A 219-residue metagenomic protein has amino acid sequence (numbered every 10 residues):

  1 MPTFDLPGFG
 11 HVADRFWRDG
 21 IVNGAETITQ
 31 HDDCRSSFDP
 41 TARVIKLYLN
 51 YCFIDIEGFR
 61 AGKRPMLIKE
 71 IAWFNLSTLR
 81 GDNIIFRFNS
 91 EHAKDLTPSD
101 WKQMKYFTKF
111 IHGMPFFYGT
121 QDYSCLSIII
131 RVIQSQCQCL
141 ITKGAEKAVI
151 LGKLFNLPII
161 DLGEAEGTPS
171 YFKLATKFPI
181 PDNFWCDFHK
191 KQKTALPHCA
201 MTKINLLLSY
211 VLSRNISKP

Functional and structural regions predicted by a protein language model:
M1-G10, D14-I56, R60, N83-Y106 (+2 more regions): N-terminal accessory regions of nucleic-acid-interacting proteins
P2, P7, P40, P65 (+5 more regions): Proline-rich intrinsically disordered, low-complexity coils
L6, A13, R35, M104-F107 (+7 more regions): Generic intrinsically disordered, low-complexity segments enriched for polar/acidic and small residues
P7-F9, D19, N23, R80 (+5 more regions): Feature targets compositionally biased, intrinsically disordered low-complexity regions with long contiguous runs
I21, I28, I45, I54-I56 (+10 more regions): Weak global preference for isoleucine
L47-C52, N75-T78, L154: Solvent-exposed, well-ordered amphipathic alpha-helical segments that flank/support binding or catalytic loops
R64-K143: Conserved non-catalytic scaffold segment of RNase H-like nuclease domains
G81, H92-P98, R131-P219: Metal-dependent phosphoesterase core characteristic of DEDDh/y 3'-5' exonuclease domains
